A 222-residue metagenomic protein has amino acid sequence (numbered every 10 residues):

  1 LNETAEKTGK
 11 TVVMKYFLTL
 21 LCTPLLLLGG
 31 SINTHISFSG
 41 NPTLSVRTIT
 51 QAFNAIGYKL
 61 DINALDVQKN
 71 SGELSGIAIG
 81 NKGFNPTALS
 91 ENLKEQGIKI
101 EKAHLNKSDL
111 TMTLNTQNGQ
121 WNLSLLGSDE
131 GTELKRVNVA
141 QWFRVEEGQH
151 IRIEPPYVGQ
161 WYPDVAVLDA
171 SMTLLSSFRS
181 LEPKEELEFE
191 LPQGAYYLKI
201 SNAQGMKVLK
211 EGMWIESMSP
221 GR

Functional and structural regions predicted by a protein language model:
Y16-L27: Sec-dependent N-terminal signal peptides
L28-T48: Short N-terminal segments immediately surrounding and downstream of signal-peptide cleavage
I32-T34, G76-A78, S90-K102, N106-G131 (+1 more regions): C-terminal edge strands of extracellular/lumenal beta-sandwich accessory domains
D61-D66, S176-P183: Solvent-exposed serine/threonine-rich low-complexity stretches and specific carbohydrate-binding patches
D129-E146: Non-catalytic, beta-strand-enriched accessory regions in extracellular/secretory proteins and membrane protein
Q149-I151, E190-K207, E211: Noncatalytic modules at the cell exterior or secretory-pathway interfaces, chiefly beta-strand-rich lectin/adhesion
E154-V158: Non-cytosolic beta-sheet module surface loops
G159-T173: Short, surface-exposed beta-strand/strand-loop-strand elements in extracellular ectodomains
